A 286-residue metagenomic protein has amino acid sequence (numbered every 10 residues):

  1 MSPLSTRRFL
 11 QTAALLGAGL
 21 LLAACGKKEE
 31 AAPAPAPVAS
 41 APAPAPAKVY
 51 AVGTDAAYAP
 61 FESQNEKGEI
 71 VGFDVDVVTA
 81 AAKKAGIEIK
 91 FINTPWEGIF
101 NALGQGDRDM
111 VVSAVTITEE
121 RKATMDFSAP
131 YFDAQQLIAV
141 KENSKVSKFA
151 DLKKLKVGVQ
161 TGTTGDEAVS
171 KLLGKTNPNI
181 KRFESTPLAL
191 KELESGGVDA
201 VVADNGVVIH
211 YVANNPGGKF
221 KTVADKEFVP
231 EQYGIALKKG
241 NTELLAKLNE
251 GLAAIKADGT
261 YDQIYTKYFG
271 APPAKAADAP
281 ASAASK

Functional and structural regions predicted by a protein language model:
C25-E29: Bacterial signal peptide processing site
A34-P37, A43, V140-V157: Flexible hinge/capping segments at coil-to-helix
P44-A114, D258: Extracytoplasmic small-molecule ligand-binding "clamshell" domains of the periplasmic binding protein/Venus flytrap
A51-T54, A150-G165: Short loop->beta-strand "edge-of-pocket" segments that line small-molecule binding or catalytic clefts across diverse
A56, F132-V140, I209, A213-E250 (+1 more regions): Periplasmic-binding protein-like
Q64, V78-A85, G165-E184, V212-G217: Ligand-binding cleft/hinge of the Venus flytrap
V115-A123, S170-K171, E194, D199-V229: A ligand-binding cleft/hinge motif common to bilobed small-molecule-binding domains
T164-K181, K219-V223, L252-K286: Ligand-binding clefts/hinges and TM-proximal coupling segments of bilobed small-molecule sensing domains
